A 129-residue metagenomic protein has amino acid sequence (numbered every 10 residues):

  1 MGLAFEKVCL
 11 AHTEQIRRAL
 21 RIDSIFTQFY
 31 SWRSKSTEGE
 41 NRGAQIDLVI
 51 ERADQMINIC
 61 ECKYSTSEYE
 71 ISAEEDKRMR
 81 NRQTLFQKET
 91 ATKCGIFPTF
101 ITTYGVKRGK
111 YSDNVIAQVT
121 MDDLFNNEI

Functional and structural regions predicted by a protein language model:
M1-I129: A cross-kingdom feature that marks ATP-driven nucleic-acid transaction machinery
